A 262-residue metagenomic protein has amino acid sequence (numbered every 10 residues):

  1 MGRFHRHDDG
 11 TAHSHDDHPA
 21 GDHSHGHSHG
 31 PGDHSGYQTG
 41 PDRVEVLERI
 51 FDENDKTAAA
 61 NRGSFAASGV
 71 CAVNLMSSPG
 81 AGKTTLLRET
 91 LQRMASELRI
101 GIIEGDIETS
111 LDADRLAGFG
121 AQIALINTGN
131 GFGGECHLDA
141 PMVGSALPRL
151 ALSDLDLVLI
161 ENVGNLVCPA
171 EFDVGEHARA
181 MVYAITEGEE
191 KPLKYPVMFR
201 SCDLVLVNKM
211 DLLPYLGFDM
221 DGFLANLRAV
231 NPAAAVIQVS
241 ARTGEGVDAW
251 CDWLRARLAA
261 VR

Functional and structural regions predicted by a protein language model:
M1-D42: Histidine-centered metal-binding segments
Y37-G63, A67-V73, A81, T90-H177 (+4 more regions): Nucleotide-state-sensitive switch-loop elements of NTP-binding domains
N74, D106, E161, N208 (+2 more regions): Residue-level signature of catalytic and energy-coupling elements of molecular machines, predominantly ATP/GTP-dependent
S78-A81, E245: ATP-binding Walker
L86: Hydrophobic positions on the alpha1 helix immediately C-terminal to the Walker A/P-loop
P169-E176, V182-A233: Conserved C-terminal guanine-recognition region of P-loop GTPase G domains, centered on the G4
L212-R262: Canonical P-loop GTPase G-domain recognition
